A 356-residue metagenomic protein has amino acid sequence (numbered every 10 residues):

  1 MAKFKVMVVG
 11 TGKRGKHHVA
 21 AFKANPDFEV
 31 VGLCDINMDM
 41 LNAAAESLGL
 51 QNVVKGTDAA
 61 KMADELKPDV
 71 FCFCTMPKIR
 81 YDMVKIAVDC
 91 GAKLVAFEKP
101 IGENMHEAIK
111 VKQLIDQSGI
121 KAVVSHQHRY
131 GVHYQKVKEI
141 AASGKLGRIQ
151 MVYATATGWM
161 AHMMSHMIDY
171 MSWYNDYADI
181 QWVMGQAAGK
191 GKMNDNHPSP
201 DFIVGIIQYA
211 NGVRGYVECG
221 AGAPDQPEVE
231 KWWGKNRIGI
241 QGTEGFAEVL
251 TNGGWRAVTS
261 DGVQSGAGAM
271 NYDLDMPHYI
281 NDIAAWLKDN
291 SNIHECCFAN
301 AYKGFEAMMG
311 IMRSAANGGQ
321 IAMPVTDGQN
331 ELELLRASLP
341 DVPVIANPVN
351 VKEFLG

Functional and structural regions predicted by a protein language model:
M1-L50, S172: N-terminal Rossmann-like dinucleotide-binding module
F28, V53, K93, I120-K121 (+1 more regions): Short, well-ordered coil/turn segments that N-cap beta-strands
E29-G32, S265-G268, W286-Y302: Glycine- and charged-residue-rich phosphate/anionic-cofactor binding loop of Rossmann-like
V31, V53, D69, K93 (+1 more regions): Conserved acidic residues
N52-A59: Conserved SAM-binding strand-loop segment of SAM-dependent methyltransferases
A63-P77, Y81-R129, G144: Beta-strand-loop-alpha-helix segment that lines the small-molecule cofactor/substrate pocket of alpha/beta enzymes
S118-I207, G318: Predominantly a Rossmann-like dinucleotide-binding segment in NAD(P)-dependent oxidoreductases
H166-R256, D261, A269-H294, M308-M312 (+1 more regions): Contiguous beta-strand/loop segments that form the cofactor/metal-binding neighborhood of enzyme cores
